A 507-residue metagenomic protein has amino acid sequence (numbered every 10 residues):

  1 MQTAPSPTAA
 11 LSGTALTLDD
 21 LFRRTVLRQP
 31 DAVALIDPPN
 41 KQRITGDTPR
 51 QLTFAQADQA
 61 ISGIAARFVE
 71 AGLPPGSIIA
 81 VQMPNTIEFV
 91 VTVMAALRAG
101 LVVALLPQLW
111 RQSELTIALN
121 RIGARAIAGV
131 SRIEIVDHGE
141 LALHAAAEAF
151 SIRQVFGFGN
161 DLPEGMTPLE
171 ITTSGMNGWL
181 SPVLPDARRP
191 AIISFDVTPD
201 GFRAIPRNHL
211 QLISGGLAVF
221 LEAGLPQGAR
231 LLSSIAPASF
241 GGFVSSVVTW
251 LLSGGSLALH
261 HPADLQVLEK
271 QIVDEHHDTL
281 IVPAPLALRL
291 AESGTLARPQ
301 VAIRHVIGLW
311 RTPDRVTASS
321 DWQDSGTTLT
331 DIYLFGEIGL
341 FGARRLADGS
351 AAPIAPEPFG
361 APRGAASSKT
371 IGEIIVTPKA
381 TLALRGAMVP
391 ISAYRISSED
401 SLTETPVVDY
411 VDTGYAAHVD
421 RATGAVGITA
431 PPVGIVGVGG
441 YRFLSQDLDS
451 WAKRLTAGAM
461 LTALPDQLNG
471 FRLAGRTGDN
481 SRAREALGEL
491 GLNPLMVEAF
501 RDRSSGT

Functional and structural regions predicted by a protein language model:
A10-T14, A34-G72, S77-T86, V90 (+2 more regions): Conserved AMP-binding/adenylate-forming core of the ANL superfamily
L21-L52, P190-G201: AMP-dependent adenylate-forming
P30-V33, G157, L162-P163, T167 (+4 more regions): Conserved pre-ATP/AMP-binding loop-to-beta segment of ANL
A80-Q82, F89, V93, L97-I133 (+4 more regions): Short beta-strand->loop structural element characteristic of the AMP-binding/adenylate-forming
L101-E170, I272-R304, R472-L490, P494-S504: Structural core segment of the AMP-binding/adenylate-forming
T116-I117, I127-G129, L280, D400-T507: AMP-binding/adenylate-forming catalytic core of the ANL superfamily
D161, P168-S174, T279-I281, A291-G364: Gly/Ser/Thr-rich phosphate-binding loop
S214-R230, A238-T279: Conserved AMP-binding/adenylation subdomain of ANL enzymes
